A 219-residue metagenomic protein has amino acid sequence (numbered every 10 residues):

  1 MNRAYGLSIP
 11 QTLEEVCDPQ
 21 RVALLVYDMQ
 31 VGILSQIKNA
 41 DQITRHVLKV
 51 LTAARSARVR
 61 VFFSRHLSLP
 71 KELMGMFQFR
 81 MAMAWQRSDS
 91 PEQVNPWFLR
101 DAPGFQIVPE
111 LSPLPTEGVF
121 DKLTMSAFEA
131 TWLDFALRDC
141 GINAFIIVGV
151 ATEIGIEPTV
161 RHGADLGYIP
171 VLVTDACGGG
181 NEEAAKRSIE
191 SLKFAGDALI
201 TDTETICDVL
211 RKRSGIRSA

Functional and structural regions predicted by a protein language model:
M1-A23, K49-A57, F79-A219: Active-site-adjacent betaalpha module
M29, H66-S68, D175: Active-site loop/turn elements of alpha/beta-hydrolase fold enzymes, especially the short glycine-/histidine-rich
Q30-S35: Short acidic, Gly/Ser-rich segments with clustered Asp/Glu that frequently serve as metal-coordination loops in enzyme
Q36-I37, N95: Second-shell loop/turn segments in exported
I37-A54: …and closely analogous acidic/polar surface helices at protein-protein or active-site interfaces in A-domain-like
A54-L73: Von Willebrand factor
L73-F79: Short beta-strand-loop
